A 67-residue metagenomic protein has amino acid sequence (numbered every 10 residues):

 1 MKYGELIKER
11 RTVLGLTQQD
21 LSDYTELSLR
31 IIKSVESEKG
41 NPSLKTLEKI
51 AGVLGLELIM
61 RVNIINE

Functional and structural regions predicted by a protein language model:
M1-Y3: Absolute protein N-terminus
E5-D23: Short basic helix-loop element that most often maps to the first helix and adjoining turn of HTH DNA-binding modules
S22-T25, A51: Small-residue (primarily alanine) positions within well-ordered alpha-helices, especially packing/interaction faces
T25, I64-I65: Conserved beta-strand edge residues that scaffold enzyme active sites
E26-N41: Recognition helix of helix-turn-helix/homeodomain-like DNA-binding domains that insert into the DNA major groove
S37, V62-I64: Short, conserved catalytic or interaction motifs in soluble domains
K45-R61: DNA major-groove recognition helix of helix-turn-helix/homeodomain DNA-binding modules
